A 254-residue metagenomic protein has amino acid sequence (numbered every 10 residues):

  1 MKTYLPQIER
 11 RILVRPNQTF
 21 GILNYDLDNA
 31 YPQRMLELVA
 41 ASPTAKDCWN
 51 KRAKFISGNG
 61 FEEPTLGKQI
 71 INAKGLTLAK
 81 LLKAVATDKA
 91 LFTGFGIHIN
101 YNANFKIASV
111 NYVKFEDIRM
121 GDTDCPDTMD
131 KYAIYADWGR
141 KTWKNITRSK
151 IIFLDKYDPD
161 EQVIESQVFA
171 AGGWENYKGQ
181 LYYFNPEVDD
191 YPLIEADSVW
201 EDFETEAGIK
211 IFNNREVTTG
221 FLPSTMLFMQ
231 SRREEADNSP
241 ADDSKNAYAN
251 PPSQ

Functional and structural regions predicted by a protein language model:
M1-Q254: Structured, contiguous alpha/beta core segments that scaffold functional sites
